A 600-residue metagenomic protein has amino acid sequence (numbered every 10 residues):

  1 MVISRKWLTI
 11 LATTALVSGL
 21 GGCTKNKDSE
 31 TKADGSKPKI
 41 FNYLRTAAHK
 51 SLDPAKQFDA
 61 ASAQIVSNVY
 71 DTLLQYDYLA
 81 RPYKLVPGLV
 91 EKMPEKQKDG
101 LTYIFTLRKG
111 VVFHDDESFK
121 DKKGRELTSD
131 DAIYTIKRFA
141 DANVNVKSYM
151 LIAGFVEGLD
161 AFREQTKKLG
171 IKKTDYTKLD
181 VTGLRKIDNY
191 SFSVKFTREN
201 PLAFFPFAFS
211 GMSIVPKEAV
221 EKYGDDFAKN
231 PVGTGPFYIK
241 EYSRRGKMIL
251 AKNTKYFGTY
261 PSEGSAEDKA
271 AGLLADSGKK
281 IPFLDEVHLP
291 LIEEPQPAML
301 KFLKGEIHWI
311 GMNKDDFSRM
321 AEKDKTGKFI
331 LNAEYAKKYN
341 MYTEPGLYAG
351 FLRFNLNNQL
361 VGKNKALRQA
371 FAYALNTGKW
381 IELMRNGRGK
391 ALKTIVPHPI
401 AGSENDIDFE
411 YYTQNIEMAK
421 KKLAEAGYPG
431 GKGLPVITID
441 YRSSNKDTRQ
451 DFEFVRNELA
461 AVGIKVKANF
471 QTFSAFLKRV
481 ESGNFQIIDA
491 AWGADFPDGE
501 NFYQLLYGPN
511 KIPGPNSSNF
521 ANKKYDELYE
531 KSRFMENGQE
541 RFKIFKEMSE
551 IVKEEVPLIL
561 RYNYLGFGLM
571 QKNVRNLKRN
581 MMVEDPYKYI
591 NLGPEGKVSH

Functional and structural regions predicted by a protein language model:
L44-K98, V232: N-terminal lobe/hinge region of extracytoplasmic solute-binding protein
D77-A80, R163-S191, K195-H288, E294-P297 (+2 more regions): Gly/Pro-rich hinge or "lid" segments in bacterial periplasmic/extracellular proteins
F237, K390-A426, S443-Q450: Structural transition elements
K240-A251, A275, H288-N357, E382 (+1 more regions): Extracellular/periplasmic solute-recognition and catalytic clefts
E263, I292-P297, G389, A401 (+4 more regions): Ligand/substrate-recognition segments at binding pockets and active sites
A336, K365, Q369, Y373 (+6 more regions): Extracytoplasmic/peripheral linker and loop segments enriched in polar/acidic and small residues with frequent Thr/Pro
G350, N357-A401, D451, V552-L560: Periplasmic-binding protein-like
G568-H600: Long beta-strand-rich cores associated with HINT superfamily self-processing modules
